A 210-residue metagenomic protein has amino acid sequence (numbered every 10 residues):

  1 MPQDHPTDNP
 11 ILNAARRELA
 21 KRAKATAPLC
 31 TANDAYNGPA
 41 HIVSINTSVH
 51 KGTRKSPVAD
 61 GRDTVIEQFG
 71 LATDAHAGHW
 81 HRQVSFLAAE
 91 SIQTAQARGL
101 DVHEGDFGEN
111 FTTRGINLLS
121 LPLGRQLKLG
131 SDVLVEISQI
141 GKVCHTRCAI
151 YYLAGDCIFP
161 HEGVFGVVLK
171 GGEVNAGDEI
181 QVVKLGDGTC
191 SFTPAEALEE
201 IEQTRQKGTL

Functional and structural regions predicted by a protein language model:
P2-L134, Q139-G141, E173, D187-L210: Electropositive, beta-rich accessory/interaction domains or terminal extensions that provide binding surfaces
L100-N110, C148-G163: Short, basic/aromatic beta-hairpin or loop at an interaction surface
T113-G115, G163-K170: Short alpha-helix capping/helix-loop boundary micro-motifs
S131, D178, V183-K184: Conserved "cap/hinge" positions at secondary-structure junctions
S138, I158-F159, V168-G171: Short, amphipathic alpha-helical segments
H145: A short alpha->loop->secondary-structure connector
C148-A149, D178, F192-P194: Short, charged, solvent-exposed linker or helix-capping segments at domain edges/interfaces that act as flexible hinges
K170-E179: Short glycine/proline-enriched turn or capping motifs at secondary-structure junctions
